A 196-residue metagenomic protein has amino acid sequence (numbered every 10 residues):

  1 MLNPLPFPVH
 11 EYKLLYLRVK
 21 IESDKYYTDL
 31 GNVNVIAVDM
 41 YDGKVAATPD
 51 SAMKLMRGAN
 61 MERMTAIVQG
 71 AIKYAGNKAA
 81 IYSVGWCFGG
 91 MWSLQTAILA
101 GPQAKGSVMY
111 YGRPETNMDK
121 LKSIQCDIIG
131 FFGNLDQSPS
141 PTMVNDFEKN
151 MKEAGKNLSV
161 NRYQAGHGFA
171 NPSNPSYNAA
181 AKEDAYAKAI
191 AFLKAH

Functional and structural regions predicted by a protein language model:
M1-A75, S173: Serine-hydrolase catalytic machinery in alpha/beta-hydrolase-like enzymes
E22-S23, S140-N150: Short alpha-helix in the alpha/beta-hydrolase fold that links the catalytic acid
D39, V84, V108-Y111, F131 (+1 more regions): Alpha/beta-hydrolase-fold catalytic nucleophile elbow
V68-I72, V144, E148, I190: Generic structural signal for well-ordered alpha-helices, preferentially at hydrophobic/aromatic core positions
Q69-S123: Primarily recognizes the serine-hydrolase "nucleophile elbow" in alpha/beta-hydrolase and SGNH/GDSL folds
I124, G130-F132: Short beta-strand/loop motif that positions the catalytic acidic residue of the alpha/beta-hydrolase fold
L135-P139: Acidic catalytic loop of the alpha/beta-hydrolase fold
K152-H196: C-terminal catalytic histidine-bearing segment of alpha/beta-hydrolase fold enzymes
